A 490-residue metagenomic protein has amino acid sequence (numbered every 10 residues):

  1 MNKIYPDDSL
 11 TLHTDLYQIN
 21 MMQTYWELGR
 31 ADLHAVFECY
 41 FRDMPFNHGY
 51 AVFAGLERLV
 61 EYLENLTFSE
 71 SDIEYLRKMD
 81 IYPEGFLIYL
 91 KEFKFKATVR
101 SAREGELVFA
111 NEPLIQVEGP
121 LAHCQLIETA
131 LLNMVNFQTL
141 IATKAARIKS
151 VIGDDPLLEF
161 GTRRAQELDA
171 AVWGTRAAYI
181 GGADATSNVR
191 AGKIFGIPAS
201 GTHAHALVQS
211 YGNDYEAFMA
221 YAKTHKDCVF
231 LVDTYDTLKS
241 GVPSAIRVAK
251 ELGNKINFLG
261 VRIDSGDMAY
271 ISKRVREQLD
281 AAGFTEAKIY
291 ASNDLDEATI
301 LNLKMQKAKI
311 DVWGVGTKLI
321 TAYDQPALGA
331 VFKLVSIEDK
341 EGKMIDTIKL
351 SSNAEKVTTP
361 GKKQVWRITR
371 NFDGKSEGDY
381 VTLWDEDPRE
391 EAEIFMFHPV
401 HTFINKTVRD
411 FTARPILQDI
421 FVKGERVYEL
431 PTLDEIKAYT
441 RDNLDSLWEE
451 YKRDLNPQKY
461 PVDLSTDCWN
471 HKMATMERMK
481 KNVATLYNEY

Functional and structural regions predicted by a protein language model:
M1-T224, K333-Y490: Ordered alpha/beta subdomains of enzyme catalytic regions
A206-S376: Glycine-rich phosphate/ribose-binding loops and adjacent secondary-structure elements that form binding surfaces
